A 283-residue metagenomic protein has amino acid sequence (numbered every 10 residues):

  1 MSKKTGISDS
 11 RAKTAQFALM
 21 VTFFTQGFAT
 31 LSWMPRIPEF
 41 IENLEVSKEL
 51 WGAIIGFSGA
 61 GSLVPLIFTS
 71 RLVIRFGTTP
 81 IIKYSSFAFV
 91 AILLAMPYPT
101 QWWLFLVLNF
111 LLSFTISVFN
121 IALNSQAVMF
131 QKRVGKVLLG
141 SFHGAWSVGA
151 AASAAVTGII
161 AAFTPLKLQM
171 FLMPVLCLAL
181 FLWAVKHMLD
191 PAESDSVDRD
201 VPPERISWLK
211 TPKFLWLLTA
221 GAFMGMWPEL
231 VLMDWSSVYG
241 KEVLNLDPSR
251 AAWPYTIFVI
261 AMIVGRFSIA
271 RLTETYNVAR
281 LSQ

Functional and structural regions predicted by a protein language model:
S2-K13, L189-L218: Juxtamembrane intracellular "pre-TM" segments in multi-pass secondary transporters
P35-E49, D234-R250: Short amphipathic helix-loop junctions that connect adjacent transmembrane helices in Major Facilitator Superfamily/SLC
E45, G77, Y98-W103, N245 (+1 more regions): Helix-breaking motifs and short loop linkers at transmembrane-helix boundaries and internal kinks in secondary membrane
P65-T78, A161, G265-V278: Helix-to-loop junctions at the C-terminal end of transmembrane segments in multipass secondary transporters
T79-I82, S282: Primarily marks hydrophobic transmembrane alpha-helices of the MFS/SLC 12-helix fold
F87-T100: C-terminal ends and interior cores of transmembrane alpha-helices in multi-pass membrane transporters/permeases
N109-A145: Cytoplasmic helix-loop-helix junction between adjacent transmembrane helices in 12-TM secondary transporters
L168-K186: Symmetry-related core transmembrane helices of the 12-TM Major Facilitator Superfamily/SLC fold
